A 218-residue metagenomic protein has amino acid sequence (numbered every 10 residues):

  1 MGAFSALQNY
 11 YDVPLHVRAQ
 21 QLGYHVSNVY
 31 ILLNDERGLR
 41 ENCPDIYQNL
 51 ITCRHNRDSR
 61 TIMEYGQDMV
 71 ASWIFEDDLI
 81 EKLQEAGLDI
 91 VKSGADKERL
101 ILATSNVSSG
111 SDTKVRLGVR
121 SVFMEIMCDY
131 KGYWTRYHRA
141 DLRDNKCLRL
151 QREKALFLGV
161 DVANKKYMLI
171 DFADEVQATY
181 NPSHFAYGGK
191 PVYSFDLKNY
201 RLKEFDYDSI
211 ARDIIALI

Functional and structural regions predicted by a protein language model:
M1-G87: Interdomain/boundary linker segments immediately adjacent to catalytic/signaling cores
E64-D68, R99-T104, G132-D141: Short, flexible/disordered intra-domain loops and linkers
L79, S111-G132: Conserved catalytic cores of phosphodiester-cleaving nucleases, focusing on short active-site segments
V91-K92, F123-E125, F157-D161: A structural signal for short, well-ordered beta-strand segments and their strand-loop junctions that often border
S93-R120: Active-site metal-binding core of divalent-cation-utilizing nuclease and nuclease-like domains
D129-E153: Mg2+/Mn2+-dependent nuclease catalytic core
R149-Q177: Nucleic-acid nuclease catalytic cores
F172-I218: Intrinsically disordered, low-complexity terminal regions enriched in charged/polar residues
